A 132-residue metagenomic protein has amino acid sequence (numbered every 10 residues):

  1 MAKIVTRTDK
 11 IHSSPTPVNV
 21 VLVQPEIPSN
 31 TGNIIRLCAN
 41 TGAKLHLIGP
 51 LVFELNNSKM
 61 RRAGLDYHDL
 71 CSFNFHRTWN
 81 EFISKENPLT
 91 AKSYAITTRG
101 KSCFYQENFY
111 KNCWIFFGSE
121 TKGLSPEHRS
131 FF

Functional and structural regions predicted by a protein language model:
M1-F132: Post-transcriptional modification and biogenesis factors for structured RNAs of the translation apparatus
